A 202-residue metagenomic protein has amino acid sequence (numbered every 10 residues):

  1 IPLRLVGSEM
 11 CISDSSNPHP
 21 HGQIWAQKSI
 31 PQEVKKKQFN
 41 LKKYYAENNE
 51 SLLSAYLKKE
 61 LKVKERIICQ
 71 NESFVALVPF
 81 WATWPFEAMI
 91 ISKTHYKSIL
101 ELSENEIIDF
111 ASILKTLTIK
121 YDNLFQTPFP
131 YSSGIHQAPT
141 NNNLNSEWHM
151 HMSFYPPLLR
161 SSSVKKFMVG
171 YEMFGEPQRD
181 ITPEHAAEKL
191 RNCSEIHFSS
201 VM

Functional and structural regions predicted by a protein language model:
I1-G7, I12: Single conserved hydrophobic/aromatic residue that forms the stacking wall/gate of nucleotide- or nucleobase-binding
S8-E9, N17-A26, E33-K35: Contiguous mid-protein beta-loop-alpha structural module that forms a pocket-lining wall or clamp of enzyme active
K28-I68, P156-M202: C-terminal helix-cap and adjacent tail motif
E50, L102-P128: Long, well-ordered alpha-helical scaffolding segments within enzyme catalytic domains, especially pronounced
E65-P79: Short beta-strand/loop segment at the start of cytosolic alpha/beta domains
A76-S98: Catalytic strand-loop segment that frames the active site of acyl-thioester-processing enzymes
I90-A111, G175: Short histidine-centered catalytic/ligand-binding loop motif
N123-K166: C-terminal hydrophobic structural anchor segments that stabilize assembly/packing rather than catalytic chemistry
